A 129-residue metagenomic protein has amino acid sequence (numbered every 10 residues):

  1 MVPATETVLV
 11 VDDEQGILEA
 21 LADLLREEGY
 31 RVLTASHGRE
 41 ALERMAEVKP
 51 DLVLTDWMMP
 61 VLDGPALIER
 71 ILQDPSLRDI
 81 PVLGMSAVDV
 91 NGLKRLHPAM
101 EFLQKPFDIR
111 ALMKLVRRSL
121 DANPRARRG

Functional and structural regions predicted by a protein language model:
M1-T7, D108-G129: Non-catalytic signal-transmission and effector/linker regions of two-component phosphorelay proteins
D12, D56: Active-site residues of response regulator receiver
E19-E27: Charged docking surfaces used in two-component/phosphorelay signaling
T34-L52: Acidic, metal-coordinating helix/loop segments flanking the phosphotransfer/catalytic sites of two-component signaling
M59: Receiver (REC) domain active-site loop signature in two-component systems and cognate sites in sensor histidine kinases
L83-M85: Hydrophobic/aromatic residues positioned on beta-strands within the core alpha/beta folds
K105: A Lys-centered signature of the CheY-like receiver
